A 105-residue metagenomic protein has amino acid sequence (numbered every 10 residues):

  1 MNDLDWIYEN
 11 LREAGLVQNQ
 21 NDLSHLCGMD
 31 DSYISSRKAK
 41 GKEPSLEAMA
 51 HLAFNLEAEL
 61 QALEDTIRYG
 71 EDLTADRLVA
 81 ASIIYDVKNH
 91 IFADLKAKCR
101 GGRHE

Functional and structural regions predicted by a protein language model:
M1-G15: A short, Lys/Arg-rich alpha-helix, primarily the initiator
A14-V17, E43: Residues at alpha-helix boundaries and the short loops/turns that link adjacent helices
Q20: Helix-turn-helix DNA-binding elements, focusing on the entry/boundary residues of the two helices that contact DNA
L23-S24: Short alpha-helical "recognition helix" segments of helix-turn-helix
G28-S45: Recognition helix of helix-turn-helix/homeodomain-like DNA-binding domains that insert into the DNA major groove
P44-E59: Short Lys/Arg-enriched helix C-cap and helix-to-coil transition segments that create basic nucleic-acid-contact patches
A58-T66: N-terminal core-binding DNA-recognition domain of tyrosine recombinases/integrases
D65-E105: Helix-turn-helix/homeodomain-like alpha-helical modules used for DNA recognition and transcription-factor dimerization
